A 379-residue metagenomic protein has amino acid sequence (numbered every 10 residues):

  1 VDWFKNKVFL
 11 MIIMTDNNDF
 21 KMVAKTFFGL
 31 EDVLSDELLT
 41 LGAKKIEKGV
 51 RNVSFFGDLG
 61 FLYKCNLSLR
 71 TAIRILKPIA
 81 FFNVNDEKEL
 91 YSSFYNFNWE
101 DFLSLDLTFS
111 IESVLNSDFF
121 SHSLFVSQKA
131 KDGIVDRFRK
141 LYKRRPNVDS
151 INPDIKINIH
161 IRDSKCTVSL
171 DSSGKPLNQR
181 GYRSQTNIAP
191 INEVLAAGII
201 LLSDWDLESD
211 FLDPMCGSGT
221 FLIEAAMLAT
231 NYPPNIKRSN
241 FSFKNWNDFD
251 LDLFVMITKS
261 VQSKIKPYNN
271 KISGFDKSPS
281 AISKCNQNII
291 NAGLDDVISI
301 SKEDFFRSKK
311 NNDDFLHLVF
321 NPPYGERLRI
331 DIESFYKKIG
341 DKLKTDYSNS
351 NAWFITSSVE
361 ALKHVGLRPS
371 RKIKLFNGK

Functional and structural regions predicted by a protein language model:
T15-P153: Non-catalytic nucleic-acid substrate-recognition regions in nucleic-acid-modifying enzymes
F20-T40, E47, V53-R70, L124 (+3 more regions): S-adenosyl-L-methionine
T26, D276, T356-S357: Short beta-strand/turn micro-motifs composed of small residues that flank or help shape donor/cofactor-binding pockets
S54, F109-V194, N231-S263, K271: Nucleic-acid modification enzymes, centered on SAM-dependent nucleic-acid methyltransferases
I191-K310, E326: Conserved S-adenosyl-L-methionine
E303-K379: C-terminal catalytic and target-recognition region of SAM-dependent MTase-like enzymes, primarily methyltransferases
